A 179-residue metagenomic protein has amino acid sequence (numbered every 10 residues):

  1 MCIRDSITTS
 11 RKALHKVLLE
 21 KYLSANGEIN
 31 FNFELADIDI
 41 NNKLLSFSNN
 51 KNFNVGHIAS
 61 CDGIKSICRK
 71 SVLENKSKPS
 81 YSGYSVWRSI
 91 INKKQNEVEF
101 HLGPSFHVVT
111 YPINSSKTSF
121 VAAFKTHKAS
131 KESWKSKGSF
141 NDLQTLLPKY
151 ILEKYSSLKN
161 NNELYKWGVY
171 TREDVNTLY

Functional and structural regions predicted by a protein language model:
R4-L73, S77-I90, H127, S136-F140: Conserved N-terminal helical subregion
T9-H15, K51, I90-W167: Conserved FAD/dinucleotide-binding core of flavoprotein oxidoreductases
N32-E34, S48, G103, A123 (+1 more regions): Conserved beta-strand termini and adjacent loop/short-helix elements that scaffold enzyme active sites in alpha/beta
D39, A129-E132, T177-Y179: Short acidic/glycine-rich loop or secondary-structure boundary segments that cap or lie
S46, Y111, Y170: Residue-level detector of conserved, well-ordered beta-strand and adjacent loop positions that form binding/recognition
L73-K76, Q95-V98, R172-E173: Short, P/G- and charge-enriched loop/turn segments at secondary-structure junctions
K166-Y179: FAD-binding beta-loop-beta segment adjacent to the flavin cofactor pocket
